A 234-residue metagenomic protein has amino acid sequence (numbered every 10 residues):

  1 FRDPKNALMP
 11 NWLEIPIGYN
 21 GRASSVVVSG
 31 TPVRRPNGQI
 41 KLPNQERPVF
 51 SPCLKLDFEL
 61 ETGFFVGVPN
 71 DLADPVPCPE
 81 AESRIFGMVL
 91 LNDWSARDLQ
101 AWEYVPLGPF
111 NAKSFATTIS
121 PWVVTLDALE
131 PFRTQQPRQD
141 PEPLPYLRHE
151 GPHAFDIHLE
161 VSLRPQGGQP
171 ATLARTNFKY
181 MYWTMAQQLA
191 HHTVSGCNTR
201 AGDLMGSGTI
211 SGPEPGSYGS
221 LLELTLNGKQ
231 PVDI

Functional and structural regions predicted by a protein language model:
F1-A174, W183-A186: Active-site microenvironments in enzyme catalytic cores
A81-E82, G167, L173-R175, G208 (+2 more regions): Active-/binding-site microenvironments in catalytic and ligand-binding cores
G168-Q169, S195-T199: Secondary-structure transition/capping motifs at alpha-helix termini and the adjoining loop/turn into the next element
W183-H191, N198-A201, M205-I234: Active-site pocket scaffolds in enzymes
